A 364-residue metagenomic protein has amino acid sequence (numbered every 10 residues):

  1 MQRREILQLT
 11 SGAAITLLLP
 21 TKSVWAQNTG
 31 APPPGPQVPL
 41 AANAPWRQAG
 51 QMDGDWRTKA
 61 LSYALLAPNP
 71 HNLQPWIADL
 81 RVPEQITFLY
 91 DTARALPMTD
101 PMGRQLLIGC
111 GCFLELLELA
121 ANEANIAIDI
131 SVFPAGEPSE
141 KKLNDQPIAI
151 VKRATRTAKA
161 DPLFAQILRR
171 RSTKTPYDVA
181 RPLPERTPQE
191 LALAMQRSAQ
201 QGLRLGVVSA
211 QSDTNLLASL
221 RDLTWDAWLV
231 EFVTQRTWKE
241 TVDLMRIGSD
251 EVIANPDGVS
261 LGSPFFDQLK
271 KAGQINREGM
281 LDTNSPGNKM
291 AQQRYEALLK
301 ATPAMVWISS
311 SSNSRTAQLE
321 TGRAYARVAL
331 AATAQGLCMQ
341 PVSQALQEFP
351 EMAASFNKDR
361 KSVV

Functional and structural regions predicted by a protein language model:
Q2-V364: Acidic, surface-exposed loops and disordered segments
